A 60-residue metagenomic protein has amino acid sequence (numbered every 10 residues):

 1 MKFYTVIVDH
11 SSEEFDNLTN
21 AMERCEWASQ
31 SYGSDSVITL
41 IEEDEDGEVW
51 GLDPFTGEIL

Functional and structural regions predicted by a protein language model:
M1-S11, W27, V37: Short aromatic-glycine-(Arg/Gly/Cys) micro-motifs in beta-strand/loop hairpins
I7-M22: A short, exposed loop/beta-hairpin motif centered on an aromatic-Gly-Thr core
L18-F55, L60: Acidic, low-complexity, intrinsically disordered interaction modules
